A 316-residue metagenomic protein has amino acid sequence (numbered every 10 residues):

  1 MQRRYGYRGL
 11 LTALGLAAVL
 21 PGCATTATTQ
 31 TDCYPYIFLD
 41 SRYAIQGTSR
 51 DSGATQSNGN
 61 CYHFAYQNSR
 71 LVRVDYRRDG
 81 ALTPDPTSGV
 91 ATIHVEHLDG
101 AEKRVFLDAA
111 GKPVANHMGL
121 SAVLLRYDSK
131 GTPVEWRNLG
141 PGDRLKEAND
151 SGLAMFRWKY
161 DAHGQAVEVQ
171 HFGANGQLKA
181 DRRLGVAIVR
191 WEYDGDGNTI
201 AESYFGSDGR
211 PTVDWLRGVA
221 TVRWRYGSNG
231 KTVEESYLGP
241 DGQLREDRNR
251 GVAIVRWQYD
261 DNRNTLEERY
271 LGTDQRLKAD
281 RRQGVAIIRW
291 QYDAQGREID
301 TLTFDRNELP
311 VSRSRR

Functional and structural regions predicted by a protein language model:
Q2-L11: Bacterial N-terminal signal peptides that target proteins for export
L10-A18: Sec-dependent N-terminal signal peptides
P21-G22: C-terminal motif of bacterial Sec signal peptides marking the signal peptidase cleavage site
T26-R316: Buried hydrophobic residues that stabilize the cores of well-folded domains
